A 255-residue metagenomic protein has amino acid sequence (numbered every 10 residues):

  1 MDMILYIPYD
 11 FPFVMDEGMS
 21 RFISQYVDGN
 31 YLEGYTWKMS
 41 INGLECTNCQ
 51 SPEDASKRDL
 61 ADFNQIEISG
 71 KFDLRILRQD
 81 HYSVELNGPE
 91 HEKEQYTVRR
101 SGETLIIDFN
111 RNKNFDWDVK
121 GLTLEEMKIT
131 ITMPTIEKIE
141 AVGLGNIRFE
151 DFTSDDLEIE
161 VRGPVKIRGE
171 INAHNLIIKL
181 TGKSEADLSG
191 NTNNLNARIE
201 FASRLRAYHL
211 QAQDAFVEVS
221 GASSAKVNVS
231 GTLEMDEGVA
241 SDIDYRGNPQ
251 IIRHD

Functional and structural regions predicted by a protein language model:
M1-F13, M19-E160, E170-K179, D187-N196 (+2 more regions): Acidic (Asp/Glu) and glycine-rich low-complexity loops/linkers that are typically intrinsically disordered
R206-L210: Outer-membrane beta-barrel transmembrane domain signature
L233-D255: Leucine-rich solenoid repeat scaffolds
